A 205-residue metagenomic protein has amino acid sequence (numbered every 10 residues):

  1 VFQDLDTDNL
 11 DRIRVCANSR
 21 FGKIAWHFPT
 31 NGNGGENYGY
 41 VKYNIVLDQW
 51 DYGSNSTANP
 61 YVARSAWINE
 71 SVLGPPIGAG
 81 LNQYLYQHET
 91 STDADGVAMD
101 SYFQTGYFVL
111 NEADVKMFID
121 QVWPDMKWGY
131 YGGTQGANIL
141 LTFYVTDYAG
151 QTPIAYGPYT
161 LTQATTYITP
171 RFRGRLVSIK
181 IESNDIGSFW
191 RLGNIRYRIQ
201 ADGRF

Functional and structural regions predicted by a protein language model:
V1-F205: Beta-sheet repeat architectures centered on beta-propellers
